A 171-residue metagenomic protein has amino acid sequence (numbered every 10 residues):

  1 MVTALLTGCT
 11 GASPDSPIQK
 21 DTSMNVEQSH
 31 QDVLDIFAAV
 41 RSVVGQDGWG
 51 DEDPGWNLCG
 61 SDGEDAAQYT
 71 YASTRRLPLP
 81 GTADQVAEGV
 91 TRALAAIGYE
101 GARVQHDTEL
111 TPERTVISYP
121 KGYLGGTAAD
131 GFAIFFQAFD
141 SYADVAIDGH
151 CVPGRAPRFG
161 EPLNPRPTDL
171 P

Functional and structural regions predicted by a protein language model:
M1-V2: Sec-dependent N-terminal signal peptides
L5-G8: C-terminal motif of bacterial Sec signal peptides marking the signal peptidase cleavage site
T10-P14: Bacterial signal peptide processing site
D15, D65-A66, P157: Secreted/processed peptides and extracellular or luminal domains of membrane proteins
D21-D32, P78-T82, V86: Extracytoplasmic/periplasmic, Sec-exported soluble proteins
E27-V43, G125-P171: Extracellularly exposed regions in secreted/surface proteins, prominently low-complexity, repeat-rich
E27-Y71: Compositionally biased P/S/T/G-rich terminal and signal peptide-adjacent segments that lie outside catalytic cores
A67-P120: Long, charged/polar, surface-exposed segments that mediate recognition or autoinhibition
